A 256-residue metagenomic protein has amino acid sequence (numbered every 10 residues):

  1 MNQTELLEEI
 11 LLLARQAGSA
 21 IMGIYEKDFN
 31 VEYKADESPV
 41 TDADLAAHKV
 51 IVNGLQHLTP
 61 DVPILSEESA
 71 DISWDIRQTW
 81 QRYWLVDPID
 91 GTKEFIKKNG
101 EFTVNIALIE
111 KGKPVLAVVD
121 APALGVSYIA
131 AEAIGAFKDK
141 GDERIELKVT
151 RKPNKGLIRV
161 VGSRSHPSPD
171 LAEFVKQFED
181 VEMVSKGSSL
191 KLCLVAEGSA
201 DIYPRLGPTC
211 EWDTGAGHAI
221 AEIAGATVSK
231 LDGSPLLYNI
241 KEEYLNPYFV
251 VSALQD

Functional and structural regions predicted by a protein language model:
M1-I89, P169, E173-Q177, S234: N-terminal subdomain of lithium-sensitive/metallo-dependent phosphomonoesterases centered on the IMPase/IPPase/PAP
M1-L12, E173-K176, L192-D256: Oxyanion/phosphate-interacting regions
I21, D44, L55, T92 (+5 more regions): Residue-level signal for inorganic ion chemistry
A47, V104, K191-L192, G217: Short, hydrophobic alpha-helical packing/hinge segments within bilobed ligand-binding/sensory domains
W80-P122: Glycine-rich active-site/cofactor-binding loop and its immediate structural neighborhood
I106-C193, I240-D256: Acidic beta-strand-loop-alpha-helix segment within the catalytic core of divalent metal-dependent phosphate-processing
